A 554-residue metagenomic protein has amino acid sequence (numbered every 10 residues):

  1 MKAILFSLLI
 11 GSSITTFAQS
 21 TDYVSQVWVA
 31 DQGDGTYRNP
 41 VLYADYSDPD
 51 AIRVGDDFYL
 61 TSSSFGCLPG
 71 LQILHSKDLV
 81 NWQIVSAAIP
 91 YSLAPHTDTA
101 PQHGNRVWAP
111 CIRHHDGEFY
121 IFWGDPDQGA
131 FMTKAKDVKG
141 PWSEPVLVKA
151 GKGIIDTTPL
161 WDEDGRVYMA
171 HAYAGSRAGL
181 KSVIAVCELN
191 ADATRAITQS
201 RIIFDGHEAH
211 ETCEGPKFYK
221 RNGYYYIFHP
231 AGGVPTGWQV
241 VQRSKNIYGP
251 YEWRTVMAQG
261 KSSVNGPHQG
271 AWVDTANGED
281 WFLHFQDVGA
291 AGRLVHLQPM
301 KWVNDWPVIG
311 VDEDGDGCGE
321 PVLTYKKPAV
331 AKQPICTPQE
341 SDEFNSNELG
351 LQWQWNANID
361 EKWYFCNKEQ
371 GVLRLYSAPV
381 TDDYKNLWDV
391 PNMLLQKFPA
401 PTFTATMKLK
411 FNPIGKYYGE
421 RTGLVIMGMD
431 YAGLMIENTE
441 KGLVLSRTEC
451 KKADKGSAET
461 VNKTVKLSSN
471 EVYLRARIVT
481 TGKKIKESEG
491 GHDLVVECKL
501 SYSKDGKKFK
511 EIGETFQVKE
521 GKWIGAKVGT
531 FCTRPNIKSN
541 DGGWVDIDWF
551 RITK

Functional and structural regions predicted by a protein language model:
M1-S20: Bacterial Sec-dependent N-terminal signal peptides
Q19-K554: Carbohydrate-active catalytic/glycan-binding domains of CAZyme proteins, especially the secreted or lumenal ectodomains
